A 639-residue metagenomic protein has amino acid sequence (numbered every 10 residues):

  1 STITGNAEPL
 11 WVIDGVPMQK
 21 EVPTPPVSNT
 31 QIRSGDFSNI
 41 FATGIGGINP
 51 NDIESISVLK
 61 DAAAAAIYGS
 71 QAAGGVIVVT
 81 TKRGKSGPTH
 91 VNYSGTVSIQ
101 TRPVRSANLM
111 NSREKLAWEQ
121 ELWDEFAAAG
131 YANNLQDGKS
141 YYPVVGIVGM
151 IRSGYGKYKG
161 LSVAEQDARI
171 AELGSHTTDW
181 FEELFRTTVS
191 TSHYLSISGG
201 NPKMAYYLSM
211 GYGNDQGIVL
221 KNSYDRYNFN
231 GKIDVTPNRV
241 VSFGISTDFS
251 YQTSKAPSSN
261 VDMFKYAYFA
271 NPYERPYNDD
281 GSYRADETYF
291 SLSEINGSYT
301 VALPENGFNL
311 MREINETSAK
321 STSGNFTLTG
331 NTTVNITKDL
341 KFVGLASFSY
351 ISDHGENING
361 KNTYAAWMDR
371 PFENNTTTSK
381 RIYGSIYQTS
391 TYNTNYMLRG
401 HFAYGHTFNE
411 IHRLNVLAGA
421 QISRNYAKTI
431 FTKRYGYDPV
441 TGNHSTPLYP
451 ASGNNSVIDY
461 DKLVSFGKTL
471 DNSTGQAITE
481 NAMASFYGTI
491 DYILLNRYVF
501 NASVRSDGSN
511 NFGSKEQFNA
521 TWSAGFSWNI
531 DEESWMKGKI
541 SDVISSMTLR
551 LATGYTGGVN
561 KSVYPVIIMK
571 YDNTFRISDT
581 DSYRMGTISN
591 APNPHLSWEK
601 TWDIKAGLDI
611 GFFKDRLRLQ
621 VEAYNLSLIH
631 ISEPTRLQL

Functional and structural regions predicted by a protein language model:
I3-G5, P9-L10, Q19-G47, K85-L220 (+4 more regions): Residues embedded in well-ordered regular secondary structure
N6, P25, I32-G35, I40-G84 (+11 more regions): Outer-membrane beta-barrel proteins
E8, R226, K232-V241, S246-Y251 (+3 more regions): Extracellular/periplasmic, surface-exposed regions of secreted and cell-surface proteins
W11, Y277, Y492: Short aromatic-centered micro-motifs
K20-E21, I67-G69, G87-P88, T101-V104 (+3 more regions): Switch/connector loops and helix/strand junctions flanking conserved nucleotide-binding motifs in nucleotide-processing
A72, G199-K203, Y212, L494 (+2 more regions): A generic beta-sheet turn/junction motif
S106, M110-L161, S250-T300, G355-P371 (+3 more regions): A surface-exposed, glycine/aromatic-enriched loop/edge motif typical of exported proteins
